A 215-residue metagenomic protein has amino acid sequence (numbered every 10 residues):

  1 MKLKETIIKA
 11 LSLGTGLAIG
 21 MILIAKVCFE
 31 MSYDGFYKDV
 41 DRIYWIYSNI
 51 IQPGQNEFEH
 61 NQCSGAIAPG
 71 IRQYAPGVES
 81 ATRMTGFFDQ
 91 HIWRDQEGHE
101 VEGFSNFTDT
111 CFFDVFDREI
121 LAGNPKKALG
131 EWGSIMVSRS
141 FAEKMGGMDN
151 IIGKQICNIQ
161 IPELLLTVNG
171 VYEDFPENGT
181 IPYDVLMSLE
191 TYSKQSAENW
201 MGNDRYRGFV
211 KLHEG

Functional and structural regions predicted by a protein language model:
M1-K2, S188: Structured N-terminal alpha/beta-domain signature that marks small ligand/cofactor-binding or signaling modules
K2-K4, P76, G147: Proline-centered flexible-loop/turn and helix-kink motifs
K2-S32, D41: Short, strongly hydrophobic transmembrane alpha-helices
T6-K9, Q62-I67, T108: Conserved alpha-helical elements of sugar-nucleotide-dependent glycosyltransferases
I24-Q90, A197, M201-K211: Membrane-proximal extracellular/periplasmic loop immediately following the first transmembrane helix
N49-H60, R83-C111, L121-S134, I161-L166 (+2 more regions): Short acidic/polar micro-motifs at solvent-exposed secondary-structure junctions
D109-A122, I135-G215: Mid-to-C-terminal secondary-structure elements that act as membrane-proximal/extracytoplasmic interface segments
